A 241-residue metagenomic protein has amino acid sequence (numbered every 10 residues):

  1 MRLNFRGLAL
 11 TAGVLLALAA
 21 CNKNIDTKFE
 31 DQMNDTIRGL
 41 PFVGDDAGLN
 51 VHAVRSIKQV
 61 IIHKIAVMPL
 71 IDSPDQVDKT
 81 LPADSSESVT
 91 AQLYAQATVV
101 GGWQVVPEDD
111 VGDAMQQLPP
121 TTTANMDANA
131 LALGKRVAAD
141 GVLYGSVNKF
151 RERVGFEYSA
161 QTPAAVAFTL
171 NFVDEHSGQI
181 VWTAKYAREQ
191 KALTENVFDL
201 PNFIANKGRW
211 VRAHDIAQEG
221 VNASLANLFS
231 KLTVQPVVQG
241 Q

Functional and structural regions predicted by a protein language model:
M1-A19: Sec-dependent bacterial lipoprotein signal peptides
C21-I62, L133-V137, V173-Q241: C-terminal/domain-edge helix-coil "capping" segments
A53-S56, D75-Q76, A95, Q104 (+2 more regions): Surface-exposed, polar/charged interaction patches used for macromolecular assembly or partner binding
I61-S146, E175, Q179-T183, E219 (+2 more regions): N-terminal segment of the mature soluble domain
Q76-V77, E152-E157: Extracytoplasmic/secreted cell-surface and envelope-processing proteins
Q116, E152-V154, K191: Sequence/structural signature of outer-membrane beta-barrel proteins
G141, A164-V166: Hydrophobic core residues within well-ordered beta-strands of beta-rich domains
F156-A160, V197-D199: Outer-membrane beta-barrel translocator domains and adjoining extracellular loop/strand segments of Gram-negative
